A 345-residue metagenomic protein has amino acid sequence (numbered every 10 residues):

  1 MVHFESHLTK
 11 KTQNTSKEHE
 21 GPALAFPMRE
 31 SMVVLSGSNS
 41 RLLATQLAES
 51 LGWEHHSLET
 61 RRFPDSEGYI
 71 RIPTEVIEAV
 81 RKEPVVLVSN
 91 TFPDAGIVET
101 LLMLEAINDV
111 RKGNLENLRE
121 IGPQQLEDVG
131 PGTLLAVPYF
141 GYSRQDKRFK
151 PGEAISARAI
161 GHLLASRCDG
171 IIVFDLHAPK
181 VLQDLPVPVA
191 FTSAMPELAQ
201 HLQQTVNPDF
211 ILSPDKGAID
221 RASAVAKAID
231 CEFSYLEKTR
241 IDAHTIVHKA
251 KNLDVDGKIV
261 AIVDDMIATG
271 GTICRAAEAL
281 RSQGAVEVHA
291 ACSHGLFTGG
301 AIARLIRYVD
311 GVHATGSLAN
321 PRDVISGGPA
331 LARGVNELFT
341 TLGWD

Functional and structural regions predicted by a protein language model:
M1-D345: PRPP-associated nucleotide enzymes
